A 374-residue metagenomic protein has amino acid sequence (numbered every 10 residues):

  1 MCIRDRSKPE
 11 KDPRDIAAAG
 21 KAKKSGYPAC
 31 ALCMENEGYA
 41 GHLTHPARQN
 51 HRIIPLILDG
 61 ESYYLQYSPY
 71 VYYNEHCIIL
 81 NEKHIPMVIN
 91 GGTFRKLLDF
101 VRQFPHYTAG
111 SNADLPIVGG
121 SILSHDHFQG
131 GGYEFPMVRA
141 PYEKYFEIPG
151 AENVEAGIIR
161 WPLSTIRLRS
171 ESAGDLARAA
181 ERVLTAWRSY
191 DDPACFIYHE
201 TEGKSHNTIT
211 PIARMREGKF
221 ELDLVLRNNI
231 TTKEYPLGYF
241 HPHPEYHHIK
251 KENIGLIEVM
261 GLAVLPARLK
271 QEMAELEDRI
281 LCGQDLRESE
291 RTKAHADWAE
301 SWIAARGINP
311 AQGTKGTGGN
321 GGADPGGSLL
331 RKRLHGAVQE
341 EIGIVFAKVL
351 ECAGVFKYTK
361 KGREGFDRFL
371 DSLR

Functional and structural regions predicted by a protein language model:
M1-I3: Short, small-residue-biased leader/transition segments that mark boundaries at the very start of proteins
A17, K23-H76: SsDNA-processing nucleotidyl-transfer enzymes
S68-K83, I158-P162: Residues forming anionic-ligand binding surfaces in small-molecule and nucleic-acid pockets of primarily soluble enzymes
H76, N81, V118-F135, V225: Histidine-centered divalent-metal-coordination microenvironment in nucleic-acid enzymes
E82-F104: Intrinsically disordered, low-complexity linker/loop segments enriched in Gly/Pro and charged/polar residues
G92, V101-S121, G130-D191: Catalytic or ion-translocation cores adjacent to nucleophile or general acid/base/metal-coordination motifs in diverse
P116-S124, T201-T208: Beta-rich nucleic-acid/ligand-interaction surfaces
G157-R374: C-terminal accessory/tail domains of diverse enzymes
